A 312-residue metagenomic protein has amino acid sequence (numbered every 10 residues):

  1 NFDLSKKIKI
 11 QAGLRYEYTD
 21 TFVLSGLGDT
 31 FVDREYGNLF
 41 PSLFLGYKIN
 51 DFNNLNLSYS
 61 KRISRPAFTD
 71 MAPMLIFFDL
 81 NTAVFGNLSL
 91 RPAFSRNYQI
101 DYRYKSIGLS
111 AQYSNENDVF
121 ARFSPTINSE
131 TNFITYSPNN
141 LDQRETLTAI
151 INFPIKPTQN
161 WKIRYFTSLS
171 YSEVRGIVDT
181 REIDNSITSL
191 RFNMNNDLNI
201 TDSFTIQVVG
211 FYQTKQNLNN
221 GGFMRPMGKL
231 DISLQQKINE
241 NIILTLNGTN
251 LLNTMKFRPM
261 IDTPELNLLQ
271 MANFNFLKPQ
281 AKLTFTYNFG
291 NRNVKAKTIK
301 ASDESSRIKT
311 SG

Functional and structural regions predicted by a protein language model:
N1-G28, Y36-S42, N160-Y171, R191-Q216: Surface-exposed extracellular loop regions of Gram-negative outer-membrane beta-barrel proteins
N1-L4, Y16, L43-Y47, Y98-Y104 (+6 more regions): Residues on the lipid-exposed face of transmembrane beta-strands in outer-membrane beta-barrel proteins
K7-I10, F52-L55, S106-A111, Q159-I163 (+4 more regions): Repeated loop/turn-to-beta-strand initiation elements of outer-membrane beta-barrel proteins
Y16-F22, Y59-R65, M74, Y104-S106 (+5 more regions): Transmembrane beta-strands of outer-membrane beta-barrel pores
I63-N117, I134-T148, K156, M271-P279: Outer-membrane beta-barrel signature, preferentially recognizing the C-terminal barrel domain of Gram-negative
G108-F166, R175-N193: Outer membrane beta-barrel strand-and-loop segments of large Gram-negative receptors, especially TonB-dependent
V174, F192-K237, N247-L252, F257-I261 (+1 more regions): C-terminal beta-barrel architecture of Gram-negative outer-membrane proteins
K237-G312: C-terminal beta-signal and adjacent terminal beta-strands/loops of Gram-negative outer-membrane beta-barrel proteins
